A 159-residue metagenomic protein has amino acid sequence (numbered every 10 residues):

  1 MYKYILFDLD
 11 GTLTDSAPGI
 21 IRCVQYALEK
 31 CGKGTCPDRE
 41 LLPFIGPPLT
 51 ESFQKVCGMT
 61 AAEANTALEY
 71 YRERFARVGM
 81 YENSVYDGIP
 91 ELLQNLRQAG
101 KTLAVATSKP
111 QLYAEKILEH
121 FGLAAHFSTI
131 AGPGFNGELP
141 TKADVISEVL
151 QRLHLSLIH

Functional and structural regions predicted by a protein language model:
M1, P37-E40, S52, Y113 (+1 more regions): Hydrophobic alpha-helical segments typical of transmembrane helices and their membrane-interface/capping positions
M1-P43, C57: Active-site neighborhood of HAD-like aspartate-dependent phosphohydrolases
A27-L28, P48-A62, I117, V145-V149: Helix-loop "lid/cap" segments that line or gate small-molecule binding pockets
G46-R77, D87-R97: A metal-dependent, Asp-based hydrolase signature
R77-V105, Q111-E115, P140-A143: Short, acidic loop-to-helix structural element flanking the phosphoryl-transfer center in phosphate-processing enzymes
A124-L139: A short, structured active-site edge motif that brings together acidic residues
V149-L155: Phosphate/pyrophosphate-binding loops at sites that engage ATP/ADP/AMP, CoA/4′-phosphopantetheine, polyphosphate
I158-H159: Conserved small/polar residues in nucleotide/adenosyl-binding loops
